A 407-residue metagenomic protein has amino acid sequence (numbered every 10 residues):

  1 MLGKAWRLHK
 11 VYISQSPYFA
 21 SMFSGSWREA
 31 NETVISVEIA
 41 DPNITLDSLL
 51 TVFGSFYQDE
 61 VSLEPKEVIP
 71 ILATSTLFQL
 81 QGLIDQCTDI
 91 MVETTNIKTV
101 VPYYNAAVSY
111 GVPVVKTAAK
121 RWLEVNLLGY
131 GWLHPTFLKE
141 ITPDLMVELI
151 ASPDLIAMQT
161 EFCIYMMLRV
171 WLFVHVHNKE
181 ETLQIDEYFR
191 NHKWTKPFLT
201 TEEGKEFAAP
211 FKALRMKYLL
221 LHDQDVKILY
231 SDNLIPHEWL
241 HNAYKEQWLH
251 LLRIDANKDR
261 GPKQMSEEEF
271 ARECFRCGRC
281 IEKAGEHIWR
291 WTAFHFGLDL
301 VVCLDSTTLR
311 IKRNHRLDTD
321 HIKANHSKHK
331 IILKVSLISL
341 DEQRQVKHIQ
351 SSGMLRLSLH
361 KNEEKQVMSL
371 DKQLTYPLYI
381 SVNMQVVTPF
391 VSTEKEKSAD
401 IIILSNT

Functional and structural regions predicted by a protein language model:
M1, K10-Y12, S16-P17, F23 (+7 more regions): Residues that form ligand- and interface-recognition hot spots within folded domains
M1-E60: BTB/POZ (also called T1 in voltage-gated K+ channels) oligomerization domain detector
W6, V68-L72, T76-V367, L374-Y376: Alpha-helical scaffold in the C-terminal half of BTB/POZ domains and their immediate C-terminal extension
A30-P42, A106, K193-K196, T201-E202 (+1 more regions): Charge-dense polyanion-binding interfaces
T33-I39, L300, V382-V386, I401-I402: Generic preference for hydrophobic/aromatic residues in regular secondary structure cores
D59-S62, V112: Long, highly charged low-complexity segments
H348-T407: Domain-scale recognition of soluble eukaryotic interaction modules
